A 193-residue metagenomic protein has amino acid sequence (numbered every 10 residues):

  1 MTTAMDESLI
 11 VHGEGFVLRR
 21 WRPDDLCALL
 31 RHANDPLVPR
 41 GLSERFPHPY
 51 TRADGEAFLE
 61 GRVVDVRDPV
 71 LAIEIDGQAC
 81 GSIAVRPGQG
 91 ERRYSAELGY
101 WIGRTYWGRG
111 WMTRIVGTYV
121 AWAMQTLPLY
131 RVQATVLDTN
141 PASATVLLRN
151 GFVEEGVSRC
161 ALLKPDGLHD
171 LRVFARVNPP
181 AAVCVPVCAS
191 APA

Functional and structural regions predicted by a protein language model:
M1-C27, R31-L37, V70-A193: Acyl-donor (CoA/ACP) binding surface of acyl/acetyltransferases
L37-E60: Conserved GNAT-fold acetyl-CoA-binding loop/helix
E60-A72: A short helix-loop-beta-strand connector motif used in the catalytic cores of GNAT acetyltransferases and, in some
